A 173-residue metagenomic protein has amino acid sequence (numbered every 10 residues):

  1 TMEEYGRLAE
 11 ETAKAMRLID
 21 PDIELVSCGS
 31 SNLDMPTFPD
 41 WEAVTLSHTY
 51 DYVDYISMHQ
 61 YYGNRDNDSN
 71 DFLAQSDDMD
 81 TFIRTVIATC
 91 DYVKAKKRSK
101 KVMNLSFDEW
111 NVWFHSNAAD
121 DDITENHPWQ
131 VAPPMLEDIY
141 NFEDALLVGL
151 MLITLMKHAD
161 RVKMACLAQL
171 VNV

Functional and structural regions predicted by a protein language model:
M2-N104, W110-V173: Non-catalytic scaffold segments within catalytic domains of secreted glycoside hydrolases
